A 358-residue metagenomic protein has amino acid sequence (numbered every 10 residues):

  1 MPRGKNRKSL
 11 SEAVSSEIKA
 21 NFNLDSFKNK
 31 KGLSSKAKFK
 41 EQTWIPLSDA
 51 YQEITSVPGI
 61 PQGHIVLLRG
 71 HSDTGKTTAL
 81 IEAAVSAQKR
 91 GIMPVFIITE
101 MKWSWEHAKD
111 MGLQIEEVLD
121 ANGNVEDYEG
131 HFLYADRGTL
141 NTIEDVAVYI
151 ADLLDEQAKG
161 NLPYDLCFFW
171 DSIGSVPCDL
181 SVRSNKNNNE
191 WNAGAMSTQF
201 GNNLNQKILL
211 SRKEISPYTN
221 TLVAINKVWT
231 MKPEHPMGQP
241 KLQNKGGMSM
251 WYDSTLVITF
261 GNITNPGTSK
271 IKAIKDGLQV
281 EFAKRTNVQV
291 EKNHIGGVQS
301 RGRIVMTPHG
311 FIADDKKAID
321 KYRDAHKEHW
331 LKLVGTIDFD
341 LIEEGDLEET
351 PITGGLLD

Functional and structural regions predicted by a protein language model:
M1-L33, A37, N265-D358: C-terminal regions of RecA-like/P-loop NTPase motor modules
P2-D127: The Walker A/P-loop phosphate-binding site
S9, P46, G75-E82, K102-W103 (+5 more regions): Charged, alpha-helix-enriched surfaces in structured cytosolic catalytic cores of large nucleotide-utilizing machines
P58-P61, S86-R90, I115, L153-P163 (+2 more regions): Conserved catalytic network of the ASCE P-loop NTPase/AAA+ motor domain
L67, I97, C167-W170, V223-A224 (+1 more regions): Extended hydrophobic secondary-structure segments that form protein cores and membrane-embedded regions
T74-G75, S175-P177, T230-K232: Short acidic, S/G/P-rich loop/turn micro-motifs used as interaction or catalytic elements
R90-N192, M196-Q199, T350: Conserved inter-motif catalytic segment of the P-loop NTP-binding fold
A193-F311: Phosphate-binding/switch region of NTP-binding enzymes
